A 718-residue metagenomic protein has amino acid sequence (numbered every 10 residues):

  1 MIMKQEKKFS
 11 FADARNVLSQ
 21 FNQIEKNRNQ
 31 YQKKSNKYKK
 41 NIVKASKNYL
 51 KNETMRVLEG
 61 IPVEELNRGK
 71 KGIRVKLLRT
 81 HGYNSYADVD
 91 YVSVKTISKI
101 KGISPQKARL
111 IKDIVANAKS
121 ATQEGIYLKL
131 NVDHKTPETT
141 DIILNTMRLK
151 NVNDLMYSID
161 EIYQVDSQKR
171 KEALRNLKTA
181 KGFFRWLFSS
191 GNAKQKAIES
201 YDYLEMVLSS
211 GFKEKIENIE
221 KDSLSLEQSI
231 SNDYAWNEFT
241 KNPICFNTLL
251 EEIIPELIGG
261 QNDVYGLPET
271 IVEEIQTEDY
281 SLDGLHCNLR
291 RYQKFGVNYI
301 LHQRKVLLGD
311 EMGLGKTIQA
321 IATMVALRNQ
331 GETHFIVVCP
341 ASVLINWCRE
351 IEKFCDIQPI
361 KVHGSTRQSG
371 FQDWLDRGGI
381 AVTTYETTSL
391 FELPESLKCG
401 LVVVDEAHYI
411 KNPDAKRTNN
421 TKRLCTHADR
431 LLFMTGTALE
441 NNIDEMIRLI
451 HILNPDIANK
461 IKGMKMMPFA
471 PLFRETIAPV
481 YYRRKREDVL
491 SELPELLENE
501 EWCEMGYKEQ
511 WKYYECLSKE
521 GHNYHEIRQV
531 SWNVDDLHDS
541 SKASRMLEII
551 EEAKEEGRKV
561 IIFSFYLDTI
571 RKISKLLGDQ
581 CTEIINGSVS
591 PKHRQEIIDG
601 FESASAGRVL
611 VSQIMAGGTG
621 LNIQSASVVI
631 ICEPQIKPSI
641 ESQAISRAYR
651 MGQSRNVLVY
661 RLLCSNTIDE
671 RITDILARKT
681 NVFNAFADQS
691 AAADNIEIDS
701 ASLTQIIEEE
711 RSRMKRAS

Functional and structural regions predicted by a protein language model:
N29-M55, Y127, D141-L149, N153-K171 (+8 more regions): Charged, low-complexity
K71, K101-P105: Small-residue hinge/turn detector
L307-L314, Q319-E350, H427-R430: Conserved SF1/SF2 helicase motif Ia
N329-H334, R349, K353-P359, D376-R377 (+5 more regions): Conserved P-loop NTPase motor "coupling/switch" region that bridges the ATPase
R367-Q372, K559-F563, R571-K572, D579-G617: Conserved helicase ATPase core of P-loop NTP-dependent helicases/translocases
S389-L393, N441-I443, I570-S574, Q595 (+2 more regions): SF2 helicase motor core recognition
D414, I447-I450, D456-N459, K465-R558 (+2 more regions): Interdomain linker/hinge connecting the two RecA-like lobes of the SF2 helicase core
I636-I645, Y649-S718: A conserved SF2-helicase RecA2
